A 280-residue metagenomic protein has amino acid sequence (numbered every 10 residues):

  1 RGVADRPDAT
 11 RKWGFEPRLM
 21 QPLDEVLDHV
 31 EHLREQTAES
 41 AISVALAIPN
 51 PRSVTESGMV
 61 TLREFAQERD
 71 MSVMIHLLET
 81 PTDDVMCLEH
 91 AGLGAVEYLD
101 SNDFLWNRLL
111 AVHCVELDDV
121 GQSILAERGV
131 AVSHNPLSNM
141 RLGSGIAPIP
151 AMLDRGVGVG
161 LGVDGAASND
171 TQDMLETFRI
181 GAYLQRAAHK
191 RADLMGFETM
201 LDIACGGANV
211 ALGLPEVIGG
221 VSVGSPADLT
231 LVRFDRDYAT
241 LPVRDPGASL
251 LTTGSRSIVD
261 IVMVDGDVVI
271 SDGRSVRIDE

Functional and structural regions predicted by a protein language model:
R1-V115: Metal-coordinating catalytic core of metallo-dependent amide/deamination hydrolases
P7, P81-L93, G121-A126, G143-M152 (+2 more regions): Histidine/acidic-residue-rich catalytic or RNA/ligand-binding cores of hydrolases and nuclease-related proteins
L46, H76, L99, A111 (+6 more regions): Conserved, mostly hydrophobic/aromatic
A47, H76-L78, V112-C114, S133-N135 (+3 more regions): Generic beta-strand/beta-sheet core signal
R63-S72, F104-N107, I124-S133, D154-V159 (+1 more regions): Glycine-enriched alpha-helix->loop->beta-strand junction motifs that scaffold or abut catalytic
S101-R108, P150-Y238, T253: His/Asp/Glu-enriched, well-ordered alpha-helical/loop segment that forms or immediately abuts the divalent-metal
D119-V120, A126-V157, L161-V163: A conserved active-site cap/scaffold subdomain adjacent to cofactor or substrate pockets
P226-V276: C-terminal cap of metal-dependent C-N hydrolases
